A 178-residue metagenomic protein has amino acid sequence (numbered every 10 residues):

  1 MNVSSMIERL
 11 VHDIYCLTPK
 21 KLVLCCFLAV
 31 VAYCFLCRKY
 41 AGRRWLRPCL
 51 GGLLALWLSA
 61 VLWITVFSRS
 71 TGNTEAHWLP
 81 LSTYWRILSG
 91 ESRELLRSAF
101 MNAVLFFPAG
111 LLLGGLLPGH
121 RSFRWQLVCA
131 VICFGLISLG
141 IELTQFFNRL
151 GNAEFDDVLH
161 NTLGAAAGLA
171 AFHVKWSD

Functional and structural regions predicted by a protein language model:
M1-L150, F155, A166-D178: Bulky hydrophobic segments
